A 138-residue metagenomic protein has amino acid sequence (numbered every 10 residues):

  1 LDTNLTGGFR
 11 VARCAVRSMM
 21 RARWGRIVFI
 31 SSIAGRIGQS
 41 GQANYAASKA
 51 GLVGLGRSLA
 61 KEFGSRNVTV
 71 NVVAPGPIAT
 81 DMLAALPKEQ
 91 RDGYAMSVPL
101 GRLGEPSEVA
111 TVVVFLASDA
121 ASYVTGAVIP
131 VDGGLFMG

Functional and structural regions predicted by a protein language model:
L1-F9, W24, V28, Y45 (+3 more regions): Catalytic Tyr-X3-Lys loop
A12, S48, G56: Active-site helix of classical SDR
R17, K61-S65, S122: Alpha-helical segment proximal to the catalytic Tyr-Lys
S32: Residue(s) in the substrate-gating loop at a strand-loop-helix junction that position the organic substrate next
I37, V114, T125-G138: Short C-terminal tail/terminal secondary-structure segment of NAD(P)H-dependent dehydrogenase/reductase domains
I37-A43, S65-R66, G101, D119: Active-site loop immediately N-terminal to the catalytic Tyr-X3-Lys motif of short-chain dehydrogenase/reductase
G38-A46, S58, L86: Active-site loop-to-helix junction immediately N-terminal to the catalytic Tyr of the SDR YXXXK motif in Rossmann-fold
V98-V109, A120: A conserved structural motif in NAD(P)-dependent oxidoreductases
